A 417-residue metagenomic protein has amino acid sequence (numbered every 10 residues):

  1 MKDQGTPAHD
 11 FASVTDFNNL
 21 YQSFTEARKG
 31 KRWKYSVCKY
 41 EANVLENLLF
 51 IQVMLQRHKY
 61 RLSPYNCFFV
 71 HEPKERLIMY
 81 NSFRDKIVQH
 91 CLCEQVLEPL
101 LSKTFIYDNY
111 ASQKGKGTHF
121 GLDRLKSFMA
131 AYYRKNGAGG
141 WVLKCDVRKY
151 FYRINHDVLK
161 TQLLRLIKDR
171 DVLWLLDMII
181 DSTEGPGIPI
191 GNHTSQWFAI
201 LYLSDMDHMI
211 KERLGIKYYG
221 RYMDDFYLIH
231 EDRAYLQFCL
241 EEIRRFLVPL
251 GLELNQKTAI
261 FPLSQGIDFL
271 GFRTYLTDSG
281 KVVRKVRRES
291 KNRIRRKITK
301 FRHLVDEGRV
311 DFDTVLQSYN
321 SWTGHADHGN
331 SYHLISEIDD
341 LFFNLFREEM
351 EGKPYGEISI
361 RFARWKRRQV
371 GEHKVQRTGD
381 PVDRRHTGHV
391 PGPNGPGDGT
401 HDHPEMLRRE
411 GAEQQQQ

Functional and structural regions predicted by a protein language model:
M1-L49, K366, G371, Q414-Q416: Non-catalytic, polymerase-adjacent accessory regions of viral genome-replication enzymes
K2-D10, Q95-Y152: Active-site-proximal segment of RNA-dependent polymerases
G30-C38, S63-Q89, T104-G117, I179-I200: Short, conserved non-catalytic motifs in the polymerase core
N47, M54, D123-M223, Y227-R244 (+3 more regions): Conserved polymerase palm-domain catalytic core
N81, H90, S182, Q237-F238 (+2 more regions): Right-hand nucleic-acid polymerase module
E372-V375, G379-D380, R385, G397 (+1 more regions): Intrinsic disorder/low-complexity segments enriched in small, polar and charged residues
P391-G392, P396: Compositionally biased, low-complexity flexible segments
